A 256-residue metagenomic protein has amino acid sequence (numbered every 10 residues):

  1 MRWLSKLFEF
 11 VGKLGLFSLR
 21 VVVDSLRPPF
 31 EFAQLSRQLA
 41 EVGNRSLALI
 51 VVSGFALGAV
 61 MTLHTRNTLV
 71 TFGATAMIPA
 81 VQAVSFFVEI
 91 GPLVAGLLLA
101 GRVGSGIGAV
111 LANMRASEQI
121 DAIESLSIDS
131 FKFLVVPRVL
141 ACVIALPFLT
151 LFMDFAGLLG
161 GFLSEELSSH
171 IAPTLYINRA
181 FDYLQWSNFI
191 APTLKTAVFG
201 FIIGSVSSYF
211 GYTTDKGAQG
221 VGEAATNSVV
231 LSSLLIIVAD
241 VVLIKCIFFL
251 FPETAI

Functional and structural regions predicted by a protein language model:
M1-A33, F210-D215: Short, membrane-interfacial amphipathic segments enriched in basic
L26-V52, V230-S233: Membrane-interface helix starts
V42-V94, L98: Active-site cofactor/substrate anionic-group-binding motifs, chiefly glycine- and Lys/Arg-rich phosphate-binding loops
R45-G58, P92-A100, A141-L158, F162 (+3 more regions): Hydrophobic alpha-helical transmembrane segments in multi-pass membrane proteins
H64-V88, F155-A197, S205-A225, I247-I256: Membrane-interfacial helix-loop-helix connectors in multipass membrane proteins
I78-D121, V206: Hydrophobic alpha-helical transmembrane segments of multi-pass membrane transport proteins
L111-V136, A218-V221: Short cytoplasmic-facing helical segments at TM-TM junctions of multi-pass membrane proteins
D129-T150, A224, S228: Start (N-cap) of specific transmembrane helices in multi-pass transporter permeases
